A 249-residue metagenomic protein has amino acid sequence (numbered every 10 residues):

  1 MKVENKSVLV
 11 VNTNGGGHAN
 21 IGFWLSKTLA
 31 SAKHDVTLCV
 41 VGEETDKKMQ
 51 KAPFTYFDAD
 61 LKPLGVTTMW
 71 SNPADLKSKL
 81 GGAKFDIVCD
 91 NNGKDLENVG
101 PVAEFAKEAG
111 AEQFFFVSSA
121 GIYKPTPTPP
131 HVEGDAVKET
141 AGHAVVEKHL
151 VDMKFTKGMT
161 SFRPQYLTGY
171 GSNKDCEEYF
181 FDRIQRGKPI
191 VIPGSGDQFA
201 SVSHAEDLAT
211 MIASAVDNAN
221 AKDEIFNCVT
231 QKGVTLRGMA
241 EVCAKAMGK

Functional and structural regions predicted by a protein language model:
K2-I87, K157: N-terminal Rossmann/SDR dinucleotide-binding element
A19, P129-K148, K174-E178, S201-V202 (+2 more regions): Short-chain dehydrogenase/reductase
D86-N91, F115: N-terminal Rossmann-like NAD(P) cofactor-binding module of classical short-chain dehydrogenase/reductase
G100-F155, M159-F162: Conserved Rossmann-fold NAD(P)-dependent oxidoreductase catalytic core, especially the SDR/UDP-sugar
T160-F181, Q198-F199: Flexible, glycine-rich beta-alpha linker
S161, G196, S201-A209, I225 (+1 more regions): Conserved loop-to-helix N-cap of the C-terminal "lid" that shapes the substrate pocket in Rossmann-like
R183-S203, A215: A conserved pocket-lining segment of Rossmann-fold NAD(P)-dependent short-chain dehydrogenase/reductase
S214-K249: Mid/C-terminal beta-alpha module of Rossmann-like enzyme folds, strongest in SDR-family dehydrogenases/epimerases
